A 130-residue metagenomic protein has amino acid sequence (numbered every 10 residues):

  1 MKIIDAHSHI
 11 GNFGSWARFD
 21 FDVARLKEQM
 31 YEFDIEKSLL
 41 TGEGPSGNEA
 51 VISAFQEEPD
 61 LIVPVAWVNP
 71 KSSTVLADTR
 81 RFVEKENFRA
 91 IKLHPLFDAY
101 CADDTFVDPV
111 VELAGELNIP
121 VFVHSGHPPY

Functional and structural regions predicted by a protein language model:
M1-I52, R80, T105: An N-terminally biased module of ancient metal coordination in phosphate/nucleic-acid-related enzymes
P45-Y130: Active-site gating/metal-coordination segments in enzymes
